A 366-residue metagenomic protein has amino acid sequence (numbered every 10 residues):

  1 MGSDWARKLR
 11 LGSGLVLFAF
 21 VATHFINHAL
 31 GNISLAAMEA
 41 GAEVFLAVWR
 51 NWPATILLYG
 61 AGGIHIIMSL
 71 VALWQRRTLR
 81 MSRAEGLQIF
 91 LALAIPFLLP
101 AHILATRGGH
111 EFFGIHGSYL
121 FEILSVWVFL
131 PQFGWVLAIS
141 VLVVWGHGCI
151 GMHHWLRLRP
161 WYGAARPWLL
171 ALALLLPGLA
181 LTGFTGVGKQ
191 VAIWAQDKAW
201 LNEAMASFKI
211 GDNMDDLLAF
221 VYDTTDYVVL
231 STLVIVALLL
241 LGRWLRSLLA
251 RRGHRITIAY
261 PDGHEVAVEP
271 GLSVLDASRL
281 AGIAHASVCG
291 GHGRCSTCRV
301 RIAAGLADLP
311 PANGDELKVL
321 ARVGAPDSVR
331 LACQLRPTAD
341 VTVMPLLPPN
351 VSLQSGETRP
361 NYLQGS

Functional and structural regions predicted by a protein language model:
M1-R252: Membrane-embedded alpha-helical bundles that constitute the cytochrome b-like, heme-associated redox core of multi-pass
M1-S3, A267, S278: Membrane-interfacial, low-structure loops and terminal tails that flank and connect transmembrane helices in multi-pass
M214-T257, P261-D262, A332, P337-S366: Iron-sulfur (Fe-S) cluster-binding modules
G253, G290, A325-S328: Flanking scaffold residues of small Cys/His-coordinated metal-binding clusters
H254-D276: Membrane-cytosol interface motif
V268, S287-S296: Cysteine-centered iron-sulfur cluster-binding motifs in ferredoxin-type domains/subunits of redox enzymes
A277-A284, S296-V351: Iron-sulfur (Fe-S) cluster-binding segments and ferredoxin-like electron-carrier domains, especially [2Fe-2S]
